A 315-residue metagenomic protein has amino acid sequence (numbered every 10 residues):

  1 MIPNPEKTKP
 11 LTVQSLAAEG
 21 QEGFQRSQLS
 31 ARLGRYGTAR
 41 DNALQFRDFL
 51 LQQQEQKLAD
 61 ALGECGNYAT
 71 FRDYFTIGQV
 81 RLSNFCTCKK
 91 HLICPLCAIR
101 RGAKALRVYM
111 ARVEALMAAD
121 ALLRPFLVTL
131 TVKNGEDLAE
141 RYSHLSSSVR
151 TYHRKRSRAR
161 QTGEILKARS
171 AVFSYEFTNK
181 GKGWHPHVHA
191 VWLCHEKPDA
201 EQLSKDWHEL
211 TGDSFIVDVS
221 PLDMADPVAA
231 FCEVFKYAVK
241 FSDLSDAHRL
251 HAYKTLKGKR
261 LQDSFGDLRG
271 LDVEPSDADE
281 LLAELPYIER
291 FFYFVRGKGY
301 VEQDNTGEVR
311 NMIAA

Functional and structural regions predicted by a protein language model:
M1-W184, C194-A315: Right-hand nucleic-acid polymerase module
A190: Cys/His-coordinated zinc-finger cores
